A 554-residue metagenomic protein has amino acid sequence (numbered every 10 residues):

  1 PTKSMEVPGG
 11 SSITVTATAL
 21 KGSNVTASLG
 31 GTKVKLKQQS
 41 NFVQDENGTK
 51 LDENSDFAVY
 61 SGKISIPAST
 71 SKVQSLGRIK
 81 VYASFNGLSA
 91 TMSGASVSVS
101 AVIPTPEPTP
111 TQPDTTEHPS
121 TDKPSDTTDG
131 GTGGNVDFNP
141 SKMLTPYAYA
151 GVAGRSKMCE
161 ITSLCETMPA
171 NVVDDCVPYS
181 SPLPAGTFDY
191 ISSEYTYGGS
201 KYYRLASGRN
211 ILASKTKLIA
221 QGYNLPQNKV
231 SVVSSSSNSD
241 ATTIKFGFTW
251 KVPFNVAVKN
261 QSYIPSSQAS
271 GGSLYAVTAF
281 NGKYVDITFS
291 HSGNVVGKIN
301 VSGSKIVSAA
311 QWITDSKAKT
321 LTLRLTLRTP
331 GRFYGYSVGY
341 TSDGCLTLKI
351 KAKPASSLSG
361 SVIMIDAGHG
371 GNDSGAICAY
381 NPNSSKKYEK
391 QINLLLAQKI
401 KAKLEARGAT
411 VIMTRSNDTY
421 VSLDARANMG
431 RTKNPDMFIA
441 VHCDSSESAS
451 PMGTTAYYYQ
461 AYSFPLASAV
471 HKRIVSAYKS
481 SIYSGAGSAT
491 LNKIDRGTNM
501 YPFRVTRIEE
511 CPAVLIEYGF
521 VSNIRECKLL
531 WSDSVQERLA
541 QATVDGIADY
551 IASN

Functional and structural regions predicted by a protein language model:
P1-S11, T16-T18, G22-T26, G30 (+1 more regions): Short linear recognition/processing motifs and adjacent strand/loop elements at protein termini and domain edges
V173, V177, L183, K387-L395 (+3 more regions): Soluble non-cytosolic domains of exported or imported proteins
D343-M429, K433-P435, M452: Active-site histidine-acidic residue metal-binding/catalytic motifs, centered on HxH/HExxH-like signatures
H369-N372, S416-V421, C443-S448, A461-F464 (+2 more regions): Solvent-exposed loop/turn segments at secondary-structure junctions within structured extracellular/periplasmic domains
D373-Y388, S445-K472: A short, glycine/acidic-enriched catalytic loop
I377, F438-E447, Y457, N492-N554: Active-site-adjacent mobile loop/cap segments within catalytic or ligand-binding domains
K390-A406, N428, T432, F464 (+7 more regions): Solvent-exposed, polar/charged alpha-helical surfaces in well-ordered, non-transmembrane soluble domains, broadly
P465-N499: Active-site-adjacent substrate-binding region of metalloamidase/peptidase-like peptide-processing proteins
